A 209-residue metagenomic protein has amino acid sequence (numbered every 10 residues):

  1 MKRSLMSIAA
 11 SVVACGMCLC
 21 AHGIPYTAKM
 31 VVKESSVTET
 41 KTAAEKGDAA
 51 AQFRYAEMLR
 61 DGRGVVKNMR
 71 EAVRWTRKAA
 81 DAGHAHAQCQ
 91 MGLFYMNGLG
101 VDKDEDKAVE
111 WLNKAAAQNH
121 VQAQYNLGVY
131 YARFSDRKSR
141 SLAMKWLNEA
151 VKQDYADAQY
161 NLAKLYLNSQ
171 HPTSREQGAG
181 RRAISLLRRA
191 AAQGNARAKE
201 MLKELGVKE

Functional and structural regions predicted by a protein language model:
M1-A9: Bacterial N-terminal signal peptides that target proteins for export
A14, L19-E57: N-terminal leader/linker segments that initiate helical-solenoid repeat arrays
K29-T38, V66-W75, D102-W111, D136-W146 (+1 more regions): Structural signature of tandem alpha-helical TPR/SEL1-like repeats, specifically the intra-repeat loop/turn
V31-V32, Q177-E209: Terminal, low-structured helical/coil segments at or just beyond the last alpha-helical repeat
K41-A43, K78-A79, K114-A115, E149-A150 (+1 more regions): Canonical positions in the second alpha-helix
E45-D48, D61-R63, N68, D81-A85 (+7 more regions): Short helix-capping/linker turns of helical repeat alpha-solenoids
F53-R54, C89-Q90, Q122-N126, R140 (+3 more regions): Alpha-solenoid helical repeat scaffolds
R54-D61, Q90-N97, N126-F134, N161-Q170 (+1 more regions): Hydrophobic face of amphipathic alpha-helices that form TPR/SEL1-like repeat modules and related alpha-solenoid
